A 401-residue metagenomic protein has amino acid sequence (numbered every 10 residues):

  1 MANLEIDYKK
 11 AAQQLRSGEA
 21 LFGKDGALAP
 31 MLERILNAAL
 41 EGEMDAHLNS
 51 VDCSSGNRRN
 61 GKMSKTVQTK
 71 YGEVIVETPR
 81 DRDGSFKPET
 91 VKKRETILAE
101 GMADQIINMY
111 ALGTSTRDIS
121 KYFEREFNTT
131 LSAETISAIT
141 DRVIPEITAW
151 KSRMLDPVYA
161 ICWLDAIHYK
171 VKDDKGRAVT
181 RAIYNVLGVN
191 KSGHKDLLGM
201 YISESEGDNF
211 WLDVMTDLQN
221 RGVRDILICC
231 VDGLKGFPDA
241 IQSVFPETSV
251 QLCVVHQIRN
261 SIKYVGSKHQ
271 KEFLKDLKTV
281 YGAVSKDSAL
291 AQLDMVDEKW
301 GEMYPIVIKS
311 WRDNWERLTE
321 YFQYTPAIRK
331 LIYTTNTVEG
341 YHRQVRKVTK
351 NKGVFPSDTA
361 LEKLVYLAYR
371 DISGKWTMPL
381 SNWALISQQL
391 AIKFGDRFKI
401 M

Functional and structural regions predicted by a protein language model:
M1-L15, G23-G61, K65-Y71: Subset of Sec-pathway N-terminal targeting signals
N3, T279-M401: Acidic/histidine-rich catalytic cores and adjacent linkers of DNA breakage/strand-transfer/modification proteins
R58-L112, N128-D141, D208: Basic, short loop/linker segments at the boundary and entry of helix-turn-helix/winged-helix-like folds
P79-R82, T90-E95, T129-A133, R142-V231 (+4 more regions): RNase H-like nuclease fold core
K87, S261-A289, M295: Metal-dependent DNA phosphodiester-chemistry modules and their immediately adjacent helices/loops in DNA-processing
R117-N128: DNA-recognition alpha helix
I228-K235, A240-D276: Conserved beta-strand -> loop -> alpha-helix junction used to position metal-binding or nucleic-acid-contacting
